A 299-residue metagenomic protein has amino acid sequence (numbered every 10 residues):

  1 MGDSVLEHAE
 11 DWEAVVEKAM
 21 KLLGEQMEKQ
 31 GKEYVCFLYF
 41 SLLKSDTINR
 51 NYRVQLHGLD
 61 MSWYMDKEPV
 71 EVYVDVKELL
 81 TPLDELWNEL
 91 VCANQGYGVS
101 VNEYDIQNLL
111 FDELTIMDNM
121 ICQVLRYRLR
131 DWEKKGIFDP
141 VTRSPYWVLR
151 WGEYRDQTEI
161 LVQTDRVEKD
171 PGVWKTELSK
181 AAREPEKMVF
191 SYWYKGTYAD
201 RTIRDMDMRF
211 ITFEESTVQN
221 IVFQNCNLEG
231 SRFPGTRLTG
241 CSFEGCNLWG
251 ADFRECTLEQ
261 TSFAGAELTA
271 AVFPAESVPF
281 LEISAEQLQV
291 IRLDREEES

Functional and structural regions predicted by a protein language model:
M1-Y34: Short N-terminal edge-element motif at the start of the domain
E33-Y52: Elongated alpha-helical scaffolds
Y39-S41, Q55-L80, E267, V272: Amphipathic alpha-helical protein-interaction segments
T47-V72, Q157-V173: Short, low-complexity, polybasic intrinsically disordered segments
M65-N102: Compact, glycine/acidic-enriched structural inserts
N88-D112, I121, L129: Acidic, metal/cofactor-coordinating or nucleic-acid-engaging core segments within structured domains
N108-K195, D200-R201: Elongated scaffolding segments in large macromolecular assemblies, built predominantly from amphipathic alpha-helices
V167-S299: Tandem repeat scaffolds
